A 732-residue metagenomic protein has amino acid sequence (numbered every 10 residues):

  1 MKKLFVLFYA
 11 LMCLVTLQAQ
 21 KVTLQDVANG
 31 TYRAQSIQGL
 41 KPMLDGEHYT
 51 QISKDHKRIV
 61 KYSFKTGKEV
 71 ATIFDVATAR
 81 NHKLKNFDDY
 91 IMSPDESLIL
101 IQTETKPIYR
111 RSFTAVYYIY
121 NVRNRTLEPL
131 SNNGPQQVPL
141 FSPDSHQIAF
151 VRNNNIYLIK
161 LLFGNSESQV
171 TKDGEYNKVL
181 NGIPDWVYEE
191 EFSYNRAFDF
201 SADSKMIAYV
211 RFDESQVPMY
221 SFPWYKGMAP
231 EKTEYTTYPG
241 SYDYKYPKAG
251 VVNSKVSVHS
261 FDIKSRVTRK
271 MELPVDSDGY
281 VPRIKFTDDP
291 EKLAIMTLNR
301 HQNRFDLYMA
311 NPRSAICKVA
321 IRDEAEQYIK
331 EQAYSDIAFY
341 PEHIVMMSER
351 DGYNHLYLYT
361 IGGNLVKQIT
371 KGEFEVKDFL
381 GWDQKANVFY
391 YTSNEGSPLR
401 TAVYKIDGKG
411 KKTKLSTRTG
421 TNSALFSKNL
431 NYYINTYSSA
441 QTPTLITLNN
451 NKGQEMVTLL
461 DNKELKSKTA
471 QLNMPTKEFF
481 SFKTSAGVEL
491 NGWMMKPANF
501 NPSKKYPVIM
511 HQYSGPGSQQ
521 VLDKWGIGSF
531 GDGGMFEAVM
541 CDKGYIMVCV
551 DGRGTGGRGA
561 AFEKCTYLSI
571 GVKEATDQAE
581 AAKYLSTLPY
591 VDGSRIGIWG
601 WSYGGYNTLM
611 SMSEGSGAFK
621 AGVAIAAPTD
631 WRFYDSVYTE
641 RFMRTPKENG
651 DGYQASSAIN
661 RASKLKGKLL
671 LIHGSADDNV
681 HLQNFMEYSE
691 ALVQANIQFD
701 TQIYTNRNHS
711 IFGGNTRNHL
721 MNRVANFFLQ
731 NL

Functional and structural regions predicted by a protein language model:
L24, N29, T72-K83, S168-E190 (+7 more regions): Surface-exposed loop and turn segments in beta-propeller and other repeat-based domains that flank or scaffold
G30, G67-K68, E104-Y109, F113-V116 (+4 more regions): Predominantly five- to eight-bladed beta-propeller fold
I37-K41, E47-I59, A71, D88-D89 (+15 more regions): Non-catalytic accessory segments flanking enzyme active sites
T50-D55, S63, M92, I99-R111 (+16 more regions): Beta-strand C-termini and the immediately following turn/loop, strongest in propeller blades
K68-I99, E104-K106, L127-Q137, E324-Q327 (+1 more regions): Blade-loop segments of beta-propeller domains
R111-L158, F163-A197: Asp-box/WD-like beta-propeller blade repeats and closely related beta-sheet repeat scaffolds
R211-V366: Beta-propeller domains
P290, N422-L732: Serine-hydrolase catalytic core recognition
